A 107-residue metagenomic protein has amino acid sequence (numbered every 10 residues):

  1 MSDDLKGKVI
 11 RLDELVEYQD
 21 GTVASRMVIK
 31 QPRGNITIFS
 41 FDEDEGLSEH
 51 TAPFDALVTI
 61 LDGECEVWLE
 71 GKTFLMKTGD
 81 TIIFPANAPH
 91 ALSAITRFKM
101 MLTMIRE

Functional and structural regions predicted by a protein language model:
M1-R33: A short, N-terminal "cap"/entry segment at the start of jelly-roll beta-barrel domains of the cupin/DSBH fold
T22, N35-A52: Conserved short histidine dyad/triad with adjacent acidic residue
N35, E64-E66, T73, P89 (+1 more regions): Structural motif
F54-E66, E70: Glycine- and acidic-residue-biased ligand/ion/polar-headgroup-sensing regions
L61-D62, K77-T78, T96: A cytosolic small-molecule/anion-sensing beta-strand core signal
G71-A86: Short acidic-glycine-tyrosine-enriched beta hairpin
A86-E107: Ligand-binding loop in jelly-roll beta-barrel domains
